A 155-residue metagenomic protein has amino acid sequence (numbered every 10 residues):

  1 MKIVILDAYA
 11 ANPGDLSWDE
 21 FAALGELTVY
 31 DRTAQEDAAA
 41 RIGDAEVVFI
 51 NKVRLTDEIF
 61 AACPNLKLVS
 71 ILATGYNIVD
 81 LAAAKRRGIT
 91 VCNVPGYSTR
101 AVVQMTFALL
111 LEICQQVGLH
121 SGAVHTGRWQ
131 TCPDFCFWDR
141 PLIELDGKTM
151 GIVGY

Functional and structural regions predicted by a protein language model:
M1-A45: N-terminal glycine-/charge-rich "phosphate-binding" loop or analogous flexible N-terminal tail
I5, M150-I152: Hydrophobic Val/Ile/Leu positions in short beta-strands of Rossmann-like dinucleotide-binding domains
D31, N51, L72-A73, I89-R100: Short beta->alpha connector loops at strand-helix junctions that form conserved, small/polar/Pro-enriched
R41-G43, F60-C63, L145: A short, aliphatic-rich alpha-helical micro-motif
N77-I89: Rossmann-fold NAD(P)-binding glycine/threonine-rich loop
R87, P95-T149: Phosphate-binding beta-alpha-beta segment of Rossmann-like dinucleotide-binding domains, i.e., the NAD(P)
Y155: Glycine-rich Rossmann-fold phosphate-binding loop(s) that bind the pyrophosphate of adenine dinucleotide cofactors
